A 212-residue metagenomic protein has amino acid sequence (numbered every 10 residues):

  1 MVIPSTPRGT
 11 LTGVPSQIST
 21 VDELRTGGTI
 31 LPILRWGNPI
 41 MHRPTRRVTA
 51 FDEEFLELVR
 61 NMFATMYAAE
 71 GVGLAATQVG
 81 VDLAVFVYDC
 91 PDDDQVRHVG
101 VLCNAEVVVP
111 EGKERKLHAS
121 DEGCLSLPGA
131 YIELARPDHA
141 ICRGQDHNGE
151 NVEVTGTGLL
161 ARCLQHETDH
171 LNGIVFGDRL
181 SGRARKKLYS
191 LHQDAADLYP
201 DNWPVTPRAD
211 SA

Functional and structural regions predicted by a protein language model:
V2-Q165, H170-A212: Active-site rim/adjacent substrate-binding subdomains
